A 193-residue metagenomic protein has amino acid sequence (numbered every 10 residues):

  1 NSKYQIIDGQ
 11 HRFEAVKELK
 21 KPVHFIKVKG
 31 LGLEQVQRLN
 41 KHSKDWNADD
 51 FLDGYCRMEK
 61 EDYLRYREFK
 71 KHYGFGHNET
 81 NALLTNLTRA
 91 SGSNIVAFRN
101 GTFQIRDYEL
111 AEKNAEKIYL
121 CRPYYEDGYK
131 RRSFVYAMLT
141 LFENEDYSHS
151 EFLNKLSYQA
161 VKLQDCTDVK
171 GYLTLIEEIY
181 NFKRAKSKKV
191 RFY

Functional and structural regions predicted by a protein language model:
N1-Y193: Accessory terminal alpha-helical modules
